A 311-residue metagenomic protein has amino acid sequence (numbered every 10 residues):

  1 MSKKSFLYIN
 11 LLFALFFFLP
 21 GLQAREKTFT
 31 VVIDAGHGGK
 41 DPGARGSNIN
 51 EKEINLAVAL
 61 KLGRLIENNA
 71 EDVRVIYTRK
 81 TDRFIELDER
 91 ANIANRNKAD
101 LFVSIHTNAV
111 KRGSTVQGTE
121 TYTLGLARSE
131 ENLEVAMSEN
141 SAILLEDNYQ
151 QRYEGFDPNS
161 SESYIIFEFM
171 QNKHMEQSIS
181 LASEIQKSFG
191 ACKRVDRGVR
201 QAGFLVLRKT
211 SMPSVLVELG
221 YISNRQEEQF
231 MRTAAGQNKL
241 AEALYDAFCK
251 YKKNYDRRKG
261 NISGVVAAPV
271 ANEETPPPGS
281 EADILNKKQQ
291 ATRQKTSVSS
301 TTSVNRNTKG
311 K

Functional and structural regions predicted by a protein language model:
M1-I9: Bacterial N-terminal signal peptides that target proteins for export
I9-F18: Bacterial N-terminal signal peptides
A24-F156, Q171-M175, I179-S183, N238 (+4 more regions): Catalytic-core regions of hydrolytic enzymes
G43, E162-V265: Active-site-adjacent mobile loop/cap segments within catalytic or ligand-binding domains
R152-S161, L216: Flexible hinge/switch segments at interdomain interfaces of large molecular machines
E162, Q289-Q294: Polar/charged, compositionally biased leader and regulatory segments
